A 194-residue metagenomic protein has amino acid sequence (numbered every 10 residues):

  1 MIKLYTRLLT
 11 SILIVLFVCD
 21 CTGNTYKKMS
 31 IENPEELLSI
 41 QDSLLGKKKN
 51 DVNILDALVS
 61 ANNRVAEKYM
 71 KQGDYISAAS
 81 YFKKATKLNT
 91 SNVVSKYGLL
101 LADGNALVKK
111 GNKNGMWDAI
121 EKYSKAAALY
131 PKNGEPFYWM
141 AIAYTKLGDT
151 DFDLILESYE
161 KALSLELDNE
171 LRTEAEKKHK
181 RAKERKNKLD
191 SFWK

Functional and structural regions predicted by a protein language model:
P34, Q41-L44, F82, M116 (+2 more regions): Hydrophobic/aromatic packing residues within the alpha-helices of TPR/SEL1-like helical repeat arrays
I54, V94-S95, P136, L171-A175: TPR alpha-solenoid repeat register
A57, R64, G98, A102 (+2 more regions): Canonical tetratricopeptide repeat
E67, L101, N105-V108, I142-Y144 (+1 more regions): Residue-level recognition of tetratricopeptide repeat
N89-Y130: Alpha-helical adaptor scaffolds
L156-K194: Terminal, low-structured helical/coil segments at or just beyond the last alpha-helical repeat
